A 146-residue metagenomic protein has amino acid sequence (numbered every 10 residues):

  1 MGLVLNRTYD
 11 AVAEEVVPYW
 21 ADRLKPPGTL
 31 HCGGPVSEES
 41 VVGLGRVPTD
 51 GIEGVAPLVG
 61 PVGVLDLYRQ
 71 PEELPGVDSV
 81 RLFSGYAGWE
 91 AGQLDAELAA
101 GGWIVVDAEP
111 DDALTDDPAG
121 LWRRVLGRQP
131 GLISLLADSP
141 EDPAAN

Functional and structural regions predicted by a protein language model:
M1-F83, A87-N146: A short aromatic-anchored loop/beta-hairpin motif
